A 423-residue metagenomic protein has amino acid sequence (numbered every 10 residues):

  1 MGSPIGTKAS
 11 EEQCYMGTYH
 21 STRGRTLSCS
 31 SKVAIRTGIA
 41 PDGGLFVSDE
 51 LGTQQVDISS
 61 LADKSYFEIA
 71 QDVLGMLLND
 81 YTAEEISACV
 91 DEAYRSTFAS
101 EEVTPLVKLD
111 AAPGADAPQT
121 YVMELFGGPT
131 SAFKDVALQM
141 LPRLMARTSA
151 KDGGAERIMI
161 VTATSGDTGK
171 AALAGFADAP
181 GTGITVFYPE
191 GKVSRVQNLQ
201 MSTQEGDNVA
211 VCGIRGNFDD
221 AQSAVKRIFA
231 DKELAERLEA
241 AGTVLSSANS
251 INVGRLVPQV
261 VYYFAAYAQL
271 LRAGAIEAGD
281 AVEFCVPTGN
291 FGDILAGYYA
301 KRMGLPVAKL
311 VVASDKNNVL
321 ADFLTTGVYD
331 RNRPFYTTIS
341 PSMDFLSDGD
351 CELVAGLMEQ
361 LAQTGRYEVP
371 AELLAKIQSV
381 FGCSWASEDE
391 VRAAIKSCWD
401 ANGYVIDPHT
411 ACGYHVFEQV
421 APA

Functional and structural regions predicted by a protein language model:
G2-A423: PLP-dependent amino-acid enzyme catalytic core
